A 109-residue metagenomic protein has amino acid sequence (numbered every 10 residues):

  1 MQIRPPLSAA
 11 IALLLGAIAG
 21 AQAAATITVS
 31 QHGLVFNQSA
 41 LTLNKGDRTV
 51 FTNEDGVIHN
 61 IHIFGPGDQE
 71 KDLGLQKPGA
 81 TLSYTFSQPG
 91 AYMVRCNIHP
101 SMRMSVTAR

Functional and structural regions predicted by a protein language model:
Q2-P5, I11-L14, G20-R109: Extracytoplasmic copper-binding redox domains, predominantly the cupredoxin/blue-copper superfamily
